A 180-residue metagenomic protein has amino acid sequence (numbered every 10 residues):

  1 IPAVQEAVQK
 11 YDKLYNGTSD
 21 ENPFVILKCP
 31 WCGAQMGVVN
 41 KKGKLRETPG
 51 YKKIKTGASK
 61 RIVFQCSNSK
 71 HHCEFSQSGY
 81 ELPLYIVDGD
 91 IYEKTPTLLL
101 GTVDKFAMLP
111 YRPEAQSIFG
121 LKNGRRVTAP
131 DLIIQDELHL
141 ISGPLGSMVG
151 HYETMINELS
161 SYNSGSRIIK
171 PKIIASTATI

Functional and structural regions predicted by a protein language model:
I1-I180: N-terminal helicase ATP-binding lobe
